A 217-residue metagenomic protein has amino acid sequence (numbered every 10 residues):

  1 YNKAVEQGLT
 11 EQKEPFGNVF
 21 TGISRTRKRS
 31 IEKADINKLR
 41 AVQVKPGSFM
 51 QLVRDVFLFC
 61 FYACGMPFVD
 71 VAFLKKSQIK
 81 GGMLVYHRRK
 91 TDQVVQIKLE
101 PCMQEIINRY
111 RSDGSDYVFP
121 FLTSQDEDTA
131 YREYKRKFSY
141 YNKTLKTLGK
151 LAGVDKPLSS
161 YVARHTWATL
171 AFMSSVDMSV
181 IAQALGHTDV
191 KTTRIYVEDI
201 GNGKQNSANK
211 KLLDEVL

Functional and structural regions predicted by a protein language model:
N2-E11, C60-G81: Short, charged phosphate-coordinating catalytic segments
E6-Q43, S124-Y131: Flexible interdomain linker/hinge and immediately adjacent N-terminus of the catalytic tyrosine-recombinase domain
N18, F73-R109: Conserved tyrosine-mediated DNA breakage-rejoining catalytic core shared by Y-recombinases
S30, R88-D92, L185-K210: Catalytic-site neighborhood detector that most strongly recognizes the C-terminal catalytic loop/helix of tyrosine
D35-I36, E100-D155: Active-site/catalytic core of tyrosine-dependent DNA strand-transfer enzymes
A41-S48, N142-Q183: Short, basic (Lys/Arg/His-rich) helix/loop patches that form interaction surfaces in the mid-to-C-terminal regions
S77-V85, V154-K156, V176-I195: Short, polar N-cap/turn motifs at the start of nucleic acid-interacting alpha helices
Q96-P101, E105, R109-Y110, E198-L217: DNA/chromatin major-groove-contacting recognition/catalytic segments
